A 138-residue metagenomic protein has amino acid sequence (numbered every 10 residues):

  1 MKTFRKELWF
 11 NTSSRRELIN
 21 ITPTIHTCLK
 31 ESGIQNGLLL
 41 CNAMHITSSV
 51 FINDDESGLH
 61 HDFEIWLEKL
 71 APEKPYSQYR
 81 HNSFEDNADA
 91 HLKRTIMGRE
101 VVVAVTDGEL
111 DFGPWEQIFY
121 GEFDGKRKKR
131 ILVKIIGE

Functional and structural regions predicted by a protein language model:
M1-E138: Active-site histidine-anchored catalytic micro-motif
